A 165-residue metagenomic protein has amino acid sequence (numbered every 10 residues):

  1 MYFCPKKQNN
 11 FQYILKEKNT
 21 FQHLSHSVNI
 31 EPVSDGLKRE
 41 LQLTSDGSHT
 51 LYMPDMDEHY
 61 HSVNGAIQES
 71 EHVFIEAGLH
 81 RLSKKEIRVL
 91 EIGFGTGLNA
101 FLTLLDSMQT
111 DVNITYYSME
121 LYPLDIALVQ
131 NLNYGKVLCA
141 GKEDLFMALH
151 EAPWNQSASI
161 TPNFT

Functional and structural regions predicted by a protein language model:
Q8, Y13, H23: Cationic, low-complexity basic patches in intrinsically disordered or flexible, solvent-exposed regions
E17-I87, L104-L138: Rossmann-like AdoMet
E86-G95: Conserved class I S-adenosyl-L-methionine
G97-F101: Glycine-rich SAM-binding Motif I of class I
L132-T165: S-adenosyl-L-methionine
